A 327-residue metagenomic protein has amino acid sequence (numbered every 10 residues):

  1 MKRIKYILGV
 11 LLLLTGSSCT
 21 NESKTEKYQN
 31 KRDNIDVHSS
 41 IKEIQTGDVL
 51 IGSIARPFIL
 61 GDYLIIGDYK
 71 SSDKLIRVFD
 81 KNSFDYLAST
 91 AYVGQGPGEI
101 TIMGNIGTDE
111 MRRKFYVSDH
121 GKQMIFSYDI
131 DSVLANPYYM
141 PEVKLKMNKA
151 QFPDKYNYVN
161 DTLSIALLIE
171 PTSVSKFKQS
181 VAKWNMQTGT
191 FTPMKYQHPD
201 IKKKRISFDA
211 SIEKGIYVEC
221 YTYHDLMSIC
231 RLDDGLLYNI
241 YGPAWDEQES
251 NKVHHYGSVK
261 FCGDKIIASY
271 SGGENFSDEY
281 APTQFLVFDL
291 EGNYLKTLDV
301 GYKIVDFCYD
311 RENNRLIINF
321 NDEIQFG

Functional and structural regions predicted by a protein language model:
T15-S18: C-terminal motif of bacterial Sec signal peptides marking the signal peptidase cleavage site
K27-G52, L290-N293: A short helix->beta-strand "capping" segment at the edge of beta-propeller domains
I44-K74: Beta-strand-rich domains and repeat architectures in extracellular enzymes and scaffolds, especially beta-propellers
S53-I59, G104-M111, D154-D161, I206-K214 (+3 more regions): Structural signature of eukaryotic scaffold interfaces centered on beta-propeller domains
V78-D80, S132, Q179-N185, A281-G292: Beta-propeller blade signature
D85-R113, H120, K144, H198-P199 (+1 more regions): Blade-loop segments of beta-propeller domains
G96-E99, A244-S250, N293-R311: Conserved blade-ending motifs and adjacent loop-strand segments that build the rim/top face of beta-propeller domains
N251-L286: Loop/turn-rich, solvent-exposed surfaces of beta-rich toroidal or solenoidal domains
